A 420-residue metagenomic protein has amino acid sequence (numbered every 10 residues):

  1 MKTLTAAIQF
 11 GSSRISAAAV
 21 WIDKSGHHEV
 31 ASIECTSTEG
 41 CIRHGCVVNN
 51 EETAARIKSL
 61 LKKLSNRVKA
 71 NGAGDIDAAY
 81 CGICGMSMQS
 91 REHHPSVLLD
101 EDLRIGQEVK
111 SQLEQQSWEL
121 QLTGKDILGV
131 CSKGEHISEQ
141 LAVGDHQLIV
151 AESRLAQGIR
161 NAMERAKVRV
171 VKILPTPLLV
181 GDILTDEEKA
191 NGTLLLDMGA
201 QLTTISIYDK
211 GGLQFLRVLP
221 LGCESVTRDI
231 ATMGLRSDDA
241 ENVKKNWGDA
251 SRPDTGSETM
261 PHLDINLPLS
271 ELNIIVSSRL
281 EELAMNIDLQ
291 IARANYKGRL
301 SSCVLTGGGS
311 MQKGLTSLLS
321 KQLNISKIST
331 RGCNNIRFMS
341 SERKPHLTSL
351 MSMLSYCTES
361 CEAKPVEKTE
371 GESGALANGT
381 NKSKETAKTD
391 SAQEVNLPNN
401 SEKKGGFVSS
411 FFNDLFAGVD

Functional and structural regions predicted by a protein language model:
M1-R14, A18-T193, L269-L272, A294 (+1 more regions): Nucleotide/phosphate-binding catalytic cleft detector across ATP-hydrolyzing and phosphate-transferring enzymes
I8-R14, C84, E187-E188, L195-L202 (+3 more regions): A short acidic Gly-Thr/Ser loop motif
A19-W21, H93-H94, I207-D209, T316-L319: Short amphipathic alpha-helical segments
A31, Q214-L216: A structural motif specific to WD40 beta-propellers
H44-E52, K58, K172, D182-L184 (+4 more regions): Helical "lid/coupling" subdomains associated with nucleotide-phosphate turnover
S90-E92, S206, R217: Amphipathic coiled-coil signal-relay and dimerization helices
L103-G124, A231, R236-P253: Long, charge-dense
T176, N246-W247, T306: Short acidic/histidine-centered micro-motifs embedded in hydrophobic/aromatic stretches that mark compact functional
